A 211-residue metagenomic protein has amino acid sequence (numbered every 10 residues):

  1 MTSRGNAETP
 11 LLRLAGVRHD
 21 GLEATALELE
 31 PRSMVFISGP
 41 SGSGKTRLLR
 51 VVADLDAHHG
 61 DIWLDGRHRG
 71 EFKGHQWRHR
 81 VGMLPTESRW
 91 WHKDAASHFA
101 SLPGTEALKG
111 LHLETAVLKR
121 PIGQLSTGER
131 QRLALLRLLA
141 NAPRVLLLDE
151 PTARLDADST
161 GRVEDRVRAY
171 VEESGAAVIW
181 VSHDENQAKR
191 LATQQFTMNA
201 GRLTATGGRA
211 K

Functional and structural regions predicted by a protein language model:
V52-A53: Helix-to-loop junction immediately C-terminal to a conserved catalytic motif
R69-G82: ABC ATPase NBD coupling module
P121-L125, E129: Conserved ABC ATPase signature
L135: Hydrophobic anchor residue at the start of the ABC signature
L146-E150: Catalytic Walker B motif of ABC-type/P-loop ATPase nucleotide-binding domains
A157-S159: Helix N-cap at the start of a conserved alpha-helix in ABC-type nucleotide-binding domains
V181-H183: H-loop/switch region of ABC-family ATPase nucleotide-binding domains
